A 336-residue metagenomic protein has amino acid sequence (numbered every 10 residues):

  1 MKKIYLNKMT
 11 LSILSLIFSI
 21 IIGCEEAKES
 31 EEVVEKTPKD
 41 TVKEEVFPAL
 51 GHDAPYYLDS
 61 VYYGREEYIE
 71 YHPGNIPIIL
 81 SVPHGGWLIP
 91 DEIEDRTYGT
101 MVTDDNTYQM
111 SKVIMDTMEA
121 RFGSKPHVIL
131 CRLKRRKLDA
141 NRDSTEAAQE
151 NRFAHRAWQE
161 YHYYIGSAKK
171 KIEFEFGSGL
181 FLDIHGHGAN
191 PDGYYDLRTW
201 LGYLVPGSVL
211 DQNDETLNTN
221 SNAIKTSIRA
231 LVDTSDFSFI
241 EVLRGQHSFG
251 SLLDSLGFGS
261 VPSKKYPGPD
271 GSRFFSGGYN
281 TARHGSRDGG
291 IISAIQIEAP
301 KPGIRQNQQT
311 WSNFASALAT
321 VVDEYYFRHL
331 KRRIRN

Functional and structural regions predicted by a protein language model:
K2-I13: Bacterial N-terminal signal peptides that target proteins for export
I20-G23: C-terminal motif of bacterial Sec signal peptides marking the signal peptidase cleavage site
E25-K28: Bacterial signal peptide processing site
E31-N336: N-terminal catalytic or cofactor-binding beta/alpha core of small enzyme domains
